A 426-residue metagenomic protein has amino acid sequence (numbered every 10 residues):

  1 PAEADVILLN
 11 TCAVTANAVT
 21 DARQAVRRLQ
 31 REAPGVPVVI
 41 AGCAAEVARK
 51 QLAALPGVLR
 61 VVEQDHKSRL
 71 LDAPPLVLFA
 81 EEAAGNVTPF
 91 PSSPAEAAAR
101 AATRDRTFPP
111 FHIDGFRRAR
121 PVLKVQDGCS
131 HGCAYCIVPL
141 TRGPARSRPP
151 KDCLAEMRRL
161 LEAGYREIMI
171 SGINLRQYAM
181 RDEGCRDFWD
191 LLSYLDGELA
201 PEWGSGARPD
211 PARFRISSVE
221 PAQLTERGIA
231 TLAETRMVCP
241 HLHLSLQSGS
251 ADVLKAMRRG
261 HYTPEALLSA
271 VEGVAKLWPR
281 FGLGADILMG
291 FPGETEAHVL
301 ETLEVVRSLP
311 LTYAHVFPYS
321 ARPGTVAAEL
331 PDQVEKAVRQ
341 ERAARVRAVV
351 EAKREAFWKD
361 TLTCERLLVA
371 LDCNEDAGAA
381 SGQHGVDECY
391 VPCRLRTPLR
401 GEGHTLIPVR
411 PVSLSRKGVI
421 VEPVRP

Functional and structural regions predicted by a protein language model:
P1-Y178, S193, L242, T263-K276 (+4 more regions): Proteins enriched for Cys/Gly/acidic motifs involved in redox and nucleic-acid/cofactor modification
L8, C43, L70, I170 (+7 more regions): Residue-level signal for inorganic ion chemistry
A13, R142-G143, D182-C185, K255-Y262 (+1 more regions): Short glycine-enriched, charge-decorated loop/helix-capping segments at active-site entrances that position
V38-V39, V47-A48, E162-V299, R307: Conserved SAM/AdoMet-binding glycine-rich loop
V62, E329-P426: Terminal RNA-binding accessory module
V77-D105, D114, G184-C185, G197-A212 (+4 more regions): Intrinsically disordered, low-complexity coil segments
F116-A119, C129-H131, V238, S248 (+5 more regions): Short flexible coil/turn linkers enriched for glycine and charged/polar residues that connect secondary-structure
G172, S218-E220, L246-S248, A285-M289 (+5 more regions): Active-site proximal loops enriched in glycine and acidic residues that flank catalytic Cys/His/Asp and coordinate
